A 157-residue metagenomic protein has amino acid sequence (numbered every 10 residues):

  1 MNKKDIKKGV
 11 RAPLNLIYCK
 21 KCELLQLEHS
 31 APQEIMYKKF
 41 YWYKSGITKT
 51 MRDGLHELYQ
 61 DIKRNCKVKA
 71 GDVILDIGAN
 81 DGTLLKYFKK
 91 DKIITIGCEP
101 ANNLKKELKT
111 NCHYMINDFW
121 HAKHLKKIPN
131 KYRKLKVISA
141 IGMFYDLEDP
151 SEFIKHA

Functional and structural regions predicted by a protein language model:
M1-T50: N-terminal juxtadomain amphipathic helix that follows a signal peptide/anchor or precedes a small N-terminal auxiliary
K69-N80: Conserved class I S-adenosyl-L-methionine
D81-K92: Conserved SAM-binding loop of SAM-dependent methyltransferases across substrates and taxa, primarily the Class I
I94-E99: Conserved SAM-binding motif I beta-strand of class I
A101-N103: Conserved SAM/SAH-binding beta-strand->alpha-helix loop
N111-K127: Conserved SAM-binding strand-loop segment of SAM-dependent methyltransferases
K136-S139: A conserved beta-strand element that flanks and buttresses the S-adenosyl-L-methionine
D146-A157: A short, conserved alpha-helix within the catalytic core of class I
